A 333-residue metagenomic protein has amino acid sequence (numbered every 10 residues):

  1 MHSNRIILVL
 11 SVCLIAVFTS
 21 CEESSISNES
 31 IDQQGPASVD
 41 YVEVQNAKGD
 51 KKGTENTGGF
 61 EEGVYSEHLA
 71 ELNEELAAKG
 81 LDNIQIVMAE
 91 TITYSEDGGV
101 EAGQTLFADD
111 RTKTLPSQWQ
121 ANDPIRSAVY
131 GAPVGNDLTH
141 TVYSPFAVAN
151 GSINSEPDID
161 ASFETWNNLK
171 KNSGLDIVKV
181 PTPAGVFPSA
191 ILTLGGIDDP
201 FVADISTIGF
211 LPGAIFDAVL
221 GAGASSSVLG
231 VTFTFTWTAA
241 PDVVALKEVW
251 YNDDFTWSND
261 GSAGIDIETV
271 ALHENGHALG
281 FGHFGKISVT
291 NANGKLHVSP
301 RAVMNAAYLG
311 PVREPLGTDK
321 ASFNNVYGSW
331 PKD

Functional and structural regions predicted by a protein language model:
M1-L8: Bacterial N-terminal signal peptides that target proteins for export
V17-S20: C-terminal motif of bacterial Sec signal peptides marking the signal peptidase cleavage site
E22-S25: Bacterial signal peptide processing site
S27-S152, S226, V231-P241: Disordered inhibitory propeptide/activation segment of secreted metzincin zinc metalloprotease zymogens, centered on
Y143-E156, F255-D266, A306-R313: Second-shell loop/turn segments in exported
S155-A278, G282-N291: Metzincin-family zinc-dependent endopeptidase catalytic domain
G264-N324: The catalytic-center signature of Zn2+-dependent metalloproteases
